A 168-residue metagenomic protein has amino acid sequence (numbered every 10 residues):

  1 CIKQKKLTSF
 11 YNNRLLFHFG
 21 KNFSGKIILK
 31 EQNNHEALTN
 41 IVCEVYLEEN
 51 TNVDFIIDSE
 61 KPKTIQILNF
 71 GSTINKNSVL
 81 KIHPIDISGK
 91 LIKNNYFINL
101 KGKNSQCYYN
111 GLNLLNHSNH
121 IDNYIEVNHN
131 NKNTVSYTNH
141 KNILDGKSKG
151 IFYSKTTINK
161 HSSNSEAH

Functional and structural regions predicted by a protein language model:
C1-H168: Conserved beta-strand/loop scaffold segments within soluble protein domains that form the structured core and edges
